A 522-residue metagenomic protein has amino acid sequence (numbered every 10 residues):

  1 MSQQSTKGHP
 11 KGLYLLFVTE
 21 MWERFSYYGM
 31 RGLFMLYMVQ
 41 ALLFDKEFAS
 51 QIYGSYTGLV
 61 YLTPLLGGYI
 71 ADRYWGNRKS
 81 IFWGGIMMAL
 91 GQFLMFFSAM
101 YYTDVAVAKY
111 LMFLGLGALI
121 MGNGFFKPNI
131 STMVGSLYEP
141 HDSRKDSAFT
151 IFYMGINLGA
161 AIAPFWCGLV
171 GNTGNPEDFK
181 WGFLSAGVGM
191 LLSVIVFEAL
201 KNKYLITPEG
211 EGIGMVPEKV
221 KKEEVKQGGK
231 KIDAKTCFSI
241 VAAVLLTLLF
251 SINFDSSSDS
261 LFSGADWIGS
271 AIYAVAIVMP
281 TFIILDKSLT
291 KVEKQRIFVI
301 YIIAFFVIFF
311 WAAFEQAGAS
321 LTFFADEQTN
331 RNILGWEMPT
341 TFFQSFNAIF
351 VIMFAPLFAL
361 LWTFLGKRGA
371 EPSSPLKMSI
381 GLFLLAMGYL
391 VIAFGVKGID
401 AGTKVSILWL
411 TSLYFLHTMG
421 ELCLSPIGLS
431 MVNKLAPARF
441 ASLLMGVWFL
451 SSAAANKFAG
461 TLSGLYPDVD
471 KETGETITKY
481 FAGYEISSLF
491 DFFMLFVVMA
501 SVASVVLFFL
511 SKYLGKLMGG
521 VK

Functional and structural regions predicted by a protein language model:
M1-K11, P140-H141, G168-T322, E327-N332 (+3 more regions): Intracellular loop-helix junctions on the cytosolic face of multi-pass helical membrane proteins
M21, G91, V105-F126, A304 (+1 more regions): Hydrophobic core of transmembrane alpha-helices in multi-pass small-molecule transporters, especially MFS/SLC-type
R31-G32, L65-L66, L158-T173, M387 (+4 more regions): A gly/Pro-rich, aromatic-decorated transmembrane alpha-helix motif that marks the paired, flexible gating helices
G32-I52, N172, F262, A317-F343: Short amphipathic helix-loop junctions that connect adjacent transmembrane helices in Major Facilitator Superfamily/SLC
G54-R73, A89, K127, A161-A163 (+2 more regions): Central cavity-lining transmembrane alpha-helices of secondary-active solute carriers, predominantly the Major
L59-V60, R144-G171, G182-S193, Q344-V351 (+1 more regions): Glycine-rich segments within core transmembrane alpha-helices of 12-TM secondary carriers
W83-V107, S379-G402: C-terminal ends and interior cores of transmembrane alpha-helices in multi-pass membrane transporters/permeases
K109, L169-V188, I252-I268, A370-L376 (+2 more regions): A membrane-interface helix-boundary motif in multi-pass transporters
